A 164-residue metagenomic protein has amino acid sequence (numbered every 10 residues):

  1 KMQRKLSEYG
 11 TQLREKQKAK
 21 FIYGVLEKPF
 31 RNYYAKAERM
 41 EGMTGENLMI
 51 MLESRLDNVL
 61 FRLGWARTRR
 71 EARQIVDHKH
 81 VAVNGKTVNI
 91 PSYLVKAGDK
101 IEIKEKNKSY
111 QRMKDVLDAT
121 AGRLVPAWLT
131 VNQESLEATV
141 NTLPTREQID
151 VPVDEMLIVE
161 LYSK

Functional and structural regions predicted by a protein language model:
K1-L63, I90-K164: Ferredoxin-like alpha/beta domains used as RNA- or RNAP-binding modules
R69, I75-V76, V95: Short, well-ordered loop/turn sites that connect or cap secondary structure elements
K79-V83, T87-N89: Glycine- and Gly-Pro-enriched alpha-helical subdomains that act as flexible, kink-prone "lid/hinge" or packing modules
